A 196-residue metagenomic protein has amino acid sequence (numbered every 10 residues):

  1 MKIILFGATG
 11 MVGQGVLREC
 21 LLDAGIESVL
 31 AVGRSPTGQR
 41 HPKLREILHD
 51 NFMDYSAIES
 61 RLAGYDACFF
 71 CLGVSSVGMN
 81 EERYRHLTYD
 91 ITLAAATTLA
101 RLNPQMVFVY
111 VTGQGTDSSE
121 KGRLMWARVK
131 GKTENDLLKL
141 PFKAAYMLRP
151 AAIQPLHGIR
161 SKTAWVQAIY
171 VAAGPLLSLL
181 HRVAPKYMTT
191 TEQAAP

Functional and structural regions predicted by a protein language model:
K2-G25: N-terminal Rossmann NAD(P)H-binding glycine-rich loop of SDR-like oxidoreductase domains
I3-I4, T9, G38, R45-L102 (+1 more regions): NAD(P)H-binding glycine-rich loop region in Rossmannoid oxidoreductase-like domains and their noncatalytic homologs
R18, D23, Y65, A94-A100 (+4 more regions): Structured catalytic cores of enzymes that bind and process phosphorylated ligands/cofactors
L22-E27, P42, S118-P196: Oxidoreductase cofactor-interface core, primarily capturing Rossmann-like NAD(P)-dependent enzymes
D23, S35, V74, E82 (+4 more regions): Conserved Rossmann-fold NAD(P)-dependent oxidoreductase catalytic core, especially the SDR/UDP-sugar
A31-G38: Short, polar loop motifs at secondary-structure junctions
